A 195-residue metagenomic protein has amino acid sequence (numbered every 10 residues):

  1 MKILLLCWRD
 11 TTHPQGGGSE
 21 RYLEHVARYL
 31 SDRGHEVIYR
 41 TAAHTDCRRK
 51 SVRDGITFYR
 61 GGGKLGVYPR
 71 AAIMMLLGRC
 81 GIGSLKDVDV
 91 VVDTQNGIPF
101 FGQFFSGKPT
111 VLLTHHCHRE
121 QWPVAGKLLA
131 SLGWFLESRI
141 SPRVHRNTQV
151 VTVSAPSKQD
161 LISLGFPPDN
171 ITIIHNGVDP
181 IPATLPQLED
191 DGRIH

Functional and structural regions predicted by a protein language model:
M1-Q15: Nucleotide-activated donor-dependent transferases that construct or modify glycoconjugates
K2-I3, V90-D93, F105-P123, A130 (+1 more regions): Active-site proximal beta-strand in glycosyltransferases
R9-T12, Y29-L65: N-terminal strand-loop element at the rim of the active site of nucleotide-sugar-dependent glycosyltransferases
G17-L30: Short amphipathic alpha-helix
Y59-G62, L76-F100, F105-S106, V111-L112: Short N-terminal targeting/anchoring amphipathic segment
L129-V151: Membrane-proximal helix-turn-helix segments that form the acceptor-binding/catalytic region of lipid-linked
V151, E189-H195: Conserved donor-binding/catalytic core segment of Leloir-type glycosyltransferases
P156, I174-G177: Carbohydrate-associated surface elements
